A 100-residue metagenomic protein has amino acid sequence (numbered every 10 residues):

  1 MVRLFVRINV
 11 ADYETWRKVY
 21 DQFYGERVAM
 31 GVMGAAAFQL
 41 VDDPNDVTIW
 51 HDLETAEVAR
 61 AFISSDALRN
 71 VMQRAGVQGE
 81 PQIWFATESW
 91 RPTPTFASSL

Functional and structural regions predicted by a protein language model:
M1-L100: Short S/T/G/P-rich N-terminal loop/turn motif that feeds into the first structured element of a domain
